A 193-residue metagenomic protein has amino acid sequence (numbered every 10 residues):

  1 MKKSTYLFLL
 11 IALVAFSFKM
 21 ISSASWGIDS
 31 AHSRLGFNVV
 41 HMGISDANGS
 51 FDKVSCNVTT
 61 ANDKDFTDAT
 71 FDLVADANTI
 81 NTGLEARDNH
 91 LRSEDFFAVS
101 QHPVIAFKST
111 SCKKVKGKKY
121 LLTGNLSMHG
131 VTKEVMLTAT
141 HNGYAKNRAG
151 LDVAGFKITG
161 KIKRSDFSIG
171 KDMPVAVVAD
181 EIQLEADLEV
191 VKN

Functional and structural regions predicted by a protein language model:
M1-S25: Bacterial Sec-dependent N-terminal signal peptides
K19-N193: Low-complexity, acidic/polar, glycine-enriched regions of mature
